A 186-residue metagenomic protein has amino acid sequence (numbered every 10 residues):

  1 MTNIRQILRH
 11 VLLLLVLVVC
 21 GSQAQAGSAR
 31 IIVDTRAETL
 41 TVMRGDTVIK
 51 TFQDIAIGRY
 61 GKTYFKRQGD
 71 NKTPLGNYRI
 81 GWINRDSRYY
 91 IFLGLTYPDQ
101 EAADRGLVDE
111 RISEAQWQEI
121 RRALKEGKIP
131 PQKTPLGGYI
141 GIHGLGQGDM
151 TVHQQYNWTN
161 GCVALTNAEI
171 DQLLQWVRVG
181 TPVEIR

Functional and structural regions predicted by a protein language model:
T2-L12: Bacterial N-terminal signal peptides that target proteins for export
H10-C20: Bacterial N-terminal signal peptides
A26-A29, R36, Q53-W82, A123-G127 (+1 more regions): N-terminal post-signal-peptidase region of extra-cytosolic proteins
V33-T35, V48, T73, R88: Short, surface-exposed loop/turn motifs at beta-strand boundaries within globular domains
T35-I55: N-terminal targeting signals for Sec/Tat export/insertion, comprising classic cleavable signal peptides
M43-G45, I83, Q175: Surface loops and adjacent helix of pleckstrin homology
T51-Q53, Y78, I91, I140: Short beta-strand segments
K72, D86-R186: Exported/periplasmic cell-wall-interacting domains
